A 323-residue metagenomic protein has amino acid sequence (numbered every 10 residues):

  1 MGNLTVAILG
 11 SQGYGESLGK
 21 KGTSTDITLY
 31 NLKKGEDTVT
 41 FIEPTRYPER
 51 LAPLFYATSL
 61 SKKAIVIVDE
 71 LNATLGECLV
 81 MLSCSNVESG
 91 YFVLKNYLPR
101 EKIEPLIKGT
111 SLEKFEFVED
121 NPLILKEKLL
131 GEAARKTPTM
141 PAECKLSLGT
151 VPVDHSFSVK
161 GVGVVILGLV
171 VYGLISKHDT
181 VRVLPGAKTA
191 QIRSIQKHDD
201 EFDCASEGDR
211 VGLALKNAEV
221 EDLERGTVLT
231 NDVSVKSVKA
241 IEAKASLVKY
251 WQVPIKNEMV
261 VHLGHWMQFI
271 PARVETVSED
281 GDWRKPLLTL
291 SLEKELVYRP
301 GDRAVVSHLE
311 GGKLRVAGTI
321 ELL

Functional and structural regions predicted by a protein language model:
M1-K63, V68-E70, I166, V170-K177 (+1 more regions): C-terminal effector/interaction modules appended to NTPase cores
N3, V87-E88, L148: Short coil/turn connectors at secondary-structure junctions
E16, E43, E70, E77 (+10 more regions): Glutamate identity and glutamate-enriched acidic tracts
L51-F117: Conserved C-terminal guanine-recognition region of P-loop GTPase G domains, centered on the G4
T74-C78, P99, N121, L125 (+2 more regions): Helical mechanochemical/support elements of P-loop NTPase systems and associated helical scaffolds
M81, S85, L106-E113, V159 (+3 more regions): Conserved, well-folded catalytic cores of nucleic-acid-processing and energy-transducing macromolecular machines
S83, A134, S158, V171 (+1 more regions): Signal for well-folded cores of large energy- and translation-related assemblies
Y91, K95-K160: Canonical P-loop GTPase G-domain recognition
